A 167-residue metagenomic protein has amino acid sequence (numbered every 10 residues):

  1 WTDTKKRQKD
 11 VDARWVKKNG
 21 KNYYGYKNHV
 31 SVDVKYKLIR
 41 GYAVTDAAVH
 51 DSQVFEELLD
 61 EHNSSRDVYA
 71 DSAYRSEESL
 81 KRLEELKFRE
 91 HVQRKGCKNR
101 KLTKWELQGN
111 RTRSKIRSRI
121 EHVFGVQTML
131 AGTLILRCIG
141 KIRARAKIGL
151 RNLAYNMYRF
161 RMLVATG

Functional and structural regions predicted by a protein language model:
W1-E84: Polybasic low-complexity intrinsically disordered regions
V34, R94-G96, T128: Short, small-residue-rich loop/turn micro-motifs
K37, A47, A73-R75, C97-K98 (+2 more regions): Short, glycine-/Ser/Thr-/acidic-enriched flexible segments
Q53, E78, N99-E106: Short, charged, surface-exposed secondary-structure boundary motifs
S65, K87, R145: Active-site lining segments that contact anionic ligands and/or coordinate catalytic metals
S72, R94-K95, H122: Short secondary-structure boundary segments
L86-R94: Short hydrophobic/aromatic-enriched beta-strand-loop microsegments
Q108-G167: Basic, amphipathic alpha-helical segments enriched in Lys/Arg and hydrophobic/aromatic residues
